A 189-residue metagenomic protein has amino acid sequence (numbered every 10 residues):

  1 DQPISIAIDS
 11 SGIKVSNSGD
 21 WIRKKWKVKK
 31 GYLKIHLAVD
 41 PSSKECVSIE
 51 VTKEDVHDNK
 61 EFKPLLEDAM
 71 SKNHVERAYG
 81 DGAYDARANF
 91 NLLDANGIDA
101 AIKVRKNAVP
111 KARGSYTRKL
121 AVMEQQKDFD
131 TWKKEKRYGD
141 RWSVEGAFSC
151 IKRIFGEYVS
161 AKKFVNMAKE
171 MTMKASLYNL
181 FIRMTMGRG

Functional and structural regions predicted by a protein language model:
D1-D99, V104-R105, A175: Polybasic low-complexity intrinsically disordered regions
G31, N107, A121-M123, Y178 (+1 more regions): Intrinsically disordered and other compositionally biased segments
P64-E67, R113, M167-K169, Y178: Short, charged/polar low-complexity linear motifs in solvent-exposed/disordered segments
G82-R153: Helix-centered, glycine/charged polyanion-binding patches within enzymatic domains that contact phosphate-containing
D130-G189: Basic, amphipathic alpha-helical segments enriched in Lys/Arg and hydrophobic/aromatic residues
